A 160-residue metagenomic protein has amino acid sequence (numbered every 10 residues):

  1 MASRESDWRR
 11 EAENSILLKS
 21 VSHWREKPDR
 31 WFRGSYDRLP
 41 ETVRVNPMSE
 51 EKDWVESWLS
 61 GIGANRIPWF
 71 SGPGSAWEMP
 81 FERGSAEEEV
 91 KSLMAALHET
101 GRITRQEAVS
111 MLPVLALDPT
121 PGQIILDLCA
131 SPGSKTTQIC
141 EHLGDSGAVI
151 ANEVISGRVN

Functional and structural regions predicted by a protein language model:
M1-N160: S-adenosylmethionine
